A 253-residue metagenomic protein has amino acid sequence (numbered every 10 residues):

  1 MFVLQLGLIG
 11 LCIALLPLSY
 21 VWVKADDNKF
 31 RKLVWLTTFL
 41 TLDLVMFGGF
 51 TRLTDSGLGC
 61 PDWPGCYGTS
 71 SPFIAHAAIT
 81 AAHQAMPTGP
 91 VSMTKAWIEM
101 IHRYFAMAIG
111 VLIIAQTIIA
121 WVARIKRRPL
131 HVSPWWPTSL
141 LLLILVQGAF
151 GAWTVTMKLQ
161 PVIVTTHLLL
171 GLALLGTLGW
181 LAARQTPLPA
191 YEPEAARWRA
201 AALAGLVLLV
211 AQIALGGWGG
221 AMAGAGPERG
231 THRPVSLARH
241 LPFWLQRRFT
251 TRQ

Functional and structural regions predicted by a protein language model:
M1-D27: Transmembrane alpha-helices
F2-L8, W97-A115, P161-L174, R252-Q253: Membrane-interface loop-to-helix entry segments
K29-W35, R128-L141, W198-A202: Membrane-interfacial loop-to-transmembrane alpha-helix junctions, especially the N-terminal start
L33-D55, L208-G219: N-terminal signal-anchor transmembrane alpha helix
L40-F47, P134-W153, A204-Q212: Small-polar-interrupted transmembrane alpha-helices in polytopic inner-membrane proteins
F50-C60, L142-L168, G219-G230: Interfacial helix-loop-helix junctions of multi-pass membrane proteins
L53-M100, A225-Q253: Extracytosolic (periplasmic/ER-lumenal) interhelical loops and adjacent juxtamembrane/interface segments of multi-pass
M107-R124, L174-Q185: Membrane-interfacial alpha-helical segments at the cytosolic side of multi-pass membrane proteins
